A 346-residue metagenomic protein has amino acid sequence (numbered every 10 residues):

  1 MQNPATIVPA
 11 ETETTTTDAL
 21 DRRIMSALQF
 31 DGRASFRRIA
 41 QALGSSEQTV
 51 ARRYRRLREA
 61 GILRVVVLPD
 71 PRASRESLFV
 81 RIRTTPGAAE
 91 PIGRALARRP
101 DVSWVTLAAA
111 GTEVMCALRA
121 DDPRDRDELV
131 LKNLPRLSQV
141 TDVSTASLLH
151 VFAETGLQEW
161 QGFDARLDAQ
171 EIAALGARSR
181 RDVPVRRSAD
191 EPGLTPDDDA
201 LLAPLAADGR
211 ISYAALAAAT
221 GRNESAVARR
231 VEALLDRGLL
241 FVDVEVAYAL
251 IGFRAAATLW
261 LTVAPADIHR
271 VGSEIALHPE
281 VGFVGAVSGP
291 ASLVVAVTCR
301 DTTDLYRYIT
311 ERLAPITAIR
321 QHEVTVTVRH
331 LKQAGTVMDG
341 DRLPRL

Functional and structural regions predicted by a protein language model:
M1-L346: A compositional/biophysical signature of low hydrophobicity enriched in polar/charged and small residues
